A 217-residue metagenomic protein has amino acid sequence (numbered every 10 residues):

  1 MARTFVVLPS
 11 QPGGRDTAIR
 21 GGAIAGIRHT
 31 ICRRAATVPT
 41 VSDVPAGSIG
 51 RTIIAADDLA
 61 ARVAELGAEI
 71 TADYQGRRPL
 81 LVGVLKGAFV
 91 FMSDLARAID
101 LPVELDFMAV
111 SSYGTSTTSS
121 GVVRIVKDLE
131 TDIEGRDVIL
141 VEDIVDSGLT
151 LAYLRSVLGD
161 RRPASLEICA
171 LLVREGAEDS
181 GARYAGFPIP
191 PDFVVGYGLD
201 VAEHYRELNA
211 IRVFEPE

Functional and structural regions predicted by a protein language model:
M1-E217: PRPP-associated nucleotide enzymes
